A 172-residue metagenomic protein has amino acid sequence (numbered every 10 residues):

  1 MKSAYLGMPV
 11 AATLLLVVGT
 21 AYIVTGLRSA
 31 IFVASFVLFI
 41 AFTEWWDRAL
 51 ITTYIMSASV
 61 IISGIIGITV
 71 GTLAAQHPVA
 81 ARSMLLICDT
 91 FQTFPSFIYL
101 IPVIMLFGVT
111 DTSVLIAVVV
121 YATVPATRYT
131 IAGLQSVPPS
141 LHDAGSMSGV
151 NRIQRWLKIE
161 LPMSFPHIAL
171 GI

Functional and structural regions predicted by a protein language model:
M1-R28: Membrane-topology segments of multi-pass transport proteins
K2-L6, W46-A58, A81-M84, C88-Q92 (+4 more regions): Alpha-helical membrane-interface segments at transmembrane helix boundaries
A11-T20, A34-L38, I98-P102, P162: Hydrophobic, membrane-inserted alpha-helices
V17-I23, L27, V33-W46, S59-C88: Transmembrane-helix boundary motif in ABC transporter permease subunits
F42-T53, I66-I68, T127-Q135: Juxtamembrane membrane-interface segments at transmembrane alpha-helix termini
I55-A58, I62-T69, A75, C88-A122: Generic hydrophobic transmembrane alpha-helix motif, especially the helices
A117-V120, R152-I172: Transmembrane alpha-helices
I131-S146, N151-L157: Membrane-helix/interface signature in polytopic inner-membrane proteins
